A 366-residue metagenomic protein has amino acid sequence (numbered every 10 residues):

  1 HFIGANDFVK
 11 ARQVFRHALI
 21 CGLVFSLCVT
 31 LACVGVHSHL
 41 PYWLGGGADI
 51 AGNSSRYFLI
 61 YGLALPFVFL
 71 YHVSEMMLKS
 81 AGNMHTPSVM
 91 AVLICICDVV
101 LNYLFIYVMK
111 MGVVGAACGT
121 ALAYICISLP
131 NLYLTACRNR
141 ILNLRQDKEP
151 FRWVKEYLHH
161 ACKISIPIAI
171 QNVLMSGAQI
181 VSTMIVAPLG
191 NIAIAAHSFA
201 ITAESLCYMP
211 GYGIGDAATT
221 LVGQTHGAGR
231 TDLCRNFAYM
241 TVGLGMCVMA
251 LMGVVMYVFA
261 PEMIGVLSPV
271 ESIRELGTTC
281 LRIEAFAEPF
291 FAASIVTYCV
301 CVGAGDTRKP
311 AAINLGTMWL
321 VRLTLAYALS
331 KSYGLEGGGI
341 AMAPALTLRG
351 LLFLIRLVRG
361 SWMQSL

Functional and structural regions predicted by a protein language model:
H1-A64, V108-I166, V222-A287, L329-L366: Short alpha-helical transmembrane segments in multi-pass integral membrane proteins
H1-L31, V68-P87, T183, A196-A260 (+1 more regions): Small-residue-rich hydrophobic transmembrane alpha-helices
C28, A32, G62, P66-F67 (+12 more regions): Residue-level hotspots within pore-lining transmembrane alpha-helices of multi-pass secondary transporters
L31, H39, V73-M77, I96-L104 (+7 more regions): Alpha-helical transmembrane segments of multipass membrane proteins
H37-L40, L101, I166, G177-G190 (+3 more regions): Hydrophobic/aromatic end-of-helix segments at the C-terminal termini of transmembrane alpha-helices
I60, Y71, I94, A123-I127 (+4 more regions): Transmembrane helical elements of multi-pass membrane transporters/channels
I60-K79, P87-D98, A116-L132, G215 (+4 more regions): Short runs within selected transmembrane alpha-helices of multi-pass transporters and secretion channels
